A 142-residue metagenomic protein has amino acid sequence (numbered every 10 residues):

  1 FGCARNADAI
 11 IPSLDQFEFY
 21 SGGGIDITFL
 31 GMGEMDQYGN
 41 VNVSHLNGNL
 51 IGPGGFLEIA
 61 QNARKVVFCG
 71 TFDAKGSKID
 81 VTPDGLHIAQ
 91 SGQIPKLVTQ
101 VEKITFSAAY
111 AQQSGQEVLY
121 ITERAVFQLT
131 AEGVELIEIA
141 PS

Functional and structural regions predicted by a protein language model:
F1-P141: Conserved phosphate- and dinucleotide-binding cores of soluble alpha/beta proteins, encompassing both enzyme active
